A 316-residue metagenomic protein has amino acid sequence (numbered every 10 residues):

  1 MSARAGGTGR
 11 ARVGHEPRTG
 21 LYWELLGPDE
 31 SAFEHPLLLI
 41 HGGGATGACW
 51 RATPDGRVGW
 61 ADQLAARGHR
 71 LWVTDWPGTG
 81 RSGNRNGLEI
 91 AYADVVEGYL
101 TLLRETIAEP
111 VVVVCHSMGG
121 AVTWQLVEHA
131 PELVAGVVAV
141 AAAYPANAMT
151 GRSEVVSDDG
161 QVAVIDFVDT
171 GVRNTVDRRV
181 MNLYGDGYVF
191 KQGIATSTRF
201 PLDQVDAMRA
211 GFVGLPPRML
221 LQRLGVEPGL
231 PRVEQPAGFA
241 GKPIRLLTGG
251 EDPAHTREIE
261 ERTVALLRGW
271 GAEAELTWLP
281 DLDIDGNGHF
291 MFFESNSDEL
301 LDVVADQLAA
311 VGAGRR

Functional and structural regions predicted by a protein language model:
M1-D29: N-terminal cap/lid segment of alpha/beta-hydrolase-fold proteins
R18, G27-P36, F239-G241: Proline/glycine-enriched tight loop/beta-turn segments at coil->beta junctions that connect or precede beta-strands
S31-F33, L37-H69, V73: Short, surface-exposed "cap/lid" segments of acyl-processing enzymes
G47-C49, T74-I90, I284-G286: Glycine-rich "HGGG/HGxG" loop immediately N-terminal to the catalytic nucleophile of the alpha/beta-hydrolase
D94-V111: Conserved acidic catalytic loop of the alpha/beta-hydrolase fold
P110-G151: Conserved hydrolase catalytic core segment
E154-A272: Alpha/beta-hydrolase
W278-R316: Catalytic active-site module of serine/aspartate enzymes centered on a nucleophile-bearing elbow/loop
